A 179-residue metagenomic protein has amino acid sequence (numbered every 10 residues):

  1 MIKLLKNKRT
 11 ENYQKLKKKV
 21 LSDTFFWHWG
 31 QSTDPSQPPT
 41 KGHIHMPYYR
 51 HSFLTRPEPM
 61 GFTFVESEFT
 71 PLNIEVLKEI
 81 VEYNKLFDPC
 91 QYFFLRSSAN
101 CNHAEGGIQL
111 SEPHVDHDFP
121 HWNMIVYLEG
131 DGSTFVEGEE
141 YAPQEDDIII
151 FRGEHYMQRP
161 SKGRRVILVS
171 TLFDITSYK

Functional and structural regions predicted by a protein language model:
M1, F135-E137, S170-K179: Double-stranded beta-helix
M1-Q91: Non-heme Fe(II)/2-oxoglutarate
N100-H117: Conserved short histidine dyad/triad with adjacent acidic residue
A104, Y141-M157: Conserved metal-binding segment of the jelly-roll/cupin
I108-L110, F119, Y127-Q144: A short beta-strand-loop-beta hairpin characteristic of the jelly-roll/cupin
S111-H114, T134-F135, Y156-G163: Short beta-strand His + acidic residue motifs that chelate non-heme Fe in jelly-roll/DSBH and cupin folds
V115-G132, V169-D174: Short, conserved beta-strand element in jelly-roll/cupin
